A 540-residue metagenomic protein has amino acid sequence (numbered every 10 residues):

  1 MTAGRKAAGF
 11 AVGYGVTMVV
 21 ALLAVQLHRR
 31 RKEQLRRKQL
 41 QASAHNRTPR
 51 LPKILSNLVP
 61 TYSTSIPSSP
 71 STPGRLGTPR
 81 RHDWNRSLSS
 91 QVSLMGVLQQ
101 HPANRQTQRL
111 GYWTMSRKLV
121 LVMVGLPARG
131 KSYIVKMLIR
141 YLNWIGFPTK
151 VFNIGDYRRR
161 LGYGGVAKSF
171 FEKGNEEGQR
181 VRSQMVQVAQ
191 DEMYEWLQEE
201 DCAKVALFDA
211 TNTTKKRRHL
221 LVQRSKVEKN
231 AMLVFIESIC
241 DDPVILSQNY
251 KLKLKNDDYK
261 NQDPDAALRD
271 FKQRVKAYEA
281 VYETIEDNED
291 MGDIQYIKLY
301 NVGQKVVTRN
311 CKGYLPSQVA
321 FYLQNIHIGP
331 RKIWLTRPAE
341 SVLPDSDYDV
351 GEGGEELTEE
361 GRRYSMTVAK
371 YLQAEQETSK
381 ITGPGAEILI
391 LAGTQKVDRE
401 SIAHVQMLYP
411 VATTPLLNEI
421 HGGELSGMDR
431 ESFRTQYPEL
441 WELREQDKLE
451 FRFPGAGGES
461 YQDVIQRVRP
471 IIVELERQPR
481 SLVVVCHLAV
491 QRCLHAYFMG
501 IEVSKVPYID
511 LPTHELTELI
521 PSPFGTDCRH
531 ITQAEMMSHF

Functional and structural regions predicted by a protein language model:
M1-G15: Membrane-penetrating hydrophobic segments
G15-R29, E33-S43, R47-V120, H327-I328: Extreme N-terminal, non-catalytic leader segments that precede Walker-type/kinase nucleotide-binding cores
S63, L94-V97, H101, T107-Y112 (+9 more regions): Acidic, low-complexity terminal tails and accessory targeting/binding regions of phosphate-metabolizing enzymes
M123, V484: Hydrophobic anchor at the beta1->P-loop junction of P-loop NTPases
S132-Y194, D201, V244-I245, G422: Conserved substrate/cofactor phosphate-moiety recognition/catalytic segment in nucleotide-dependent phosphotransferases
K168-R180, S225-T284: A glycine- and Lys/Arg-enriched "phosphate-lid" helix/loop adjacent to the NTP-binding pocket of small-molecule kinases
A210, R218-H219, M232-L252, I328-P330 (+5 more regions): Phosphate-coordination/substrate-recognition cap region in phosphate-metabolizing enzymes
L254-Y322: Small-molecule kinase domains that catalyze NTP-dependent phosphoryl transfer to phosphate-bearing small molecules
